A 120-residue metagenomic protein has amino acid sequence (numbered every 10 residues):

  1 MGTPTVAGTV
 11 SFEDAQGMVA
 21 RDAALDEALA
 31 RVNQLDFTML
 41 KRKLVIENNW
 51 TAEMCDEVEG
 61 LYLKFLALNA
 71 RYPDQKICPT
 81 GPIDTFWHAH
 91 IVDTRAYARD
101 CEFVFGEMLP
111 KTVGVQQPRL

Functional and structural regions predicted by a protein language model:
M1-L120: Intrinsically disordered, low-complexity, repeat-rich regions that form long N- or C-terminal tails or large
